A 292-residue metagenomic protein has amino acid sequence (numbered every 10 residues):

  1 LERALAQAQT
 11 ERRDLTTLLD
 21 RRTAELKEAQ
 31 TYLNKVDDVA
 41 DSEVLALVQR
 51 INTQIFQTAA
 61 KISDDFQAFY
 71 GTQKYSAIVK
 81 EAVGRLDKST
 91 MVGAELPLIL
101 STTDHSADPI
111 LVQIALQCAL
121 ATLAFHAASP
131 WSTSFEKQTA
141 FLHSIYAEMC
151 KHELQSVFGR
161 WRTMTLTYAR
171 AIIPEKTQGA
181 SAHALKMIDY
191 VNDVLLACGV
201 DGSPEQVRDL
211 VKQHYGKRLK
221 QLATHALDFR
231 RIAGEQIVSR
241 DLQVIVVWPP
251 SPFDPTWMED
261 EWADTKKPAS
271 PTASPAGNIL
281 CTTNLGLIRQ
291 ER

Functional and structural regions predicted by a protein language model:
R3-D260: Internal, charge-rich low-complexity segments
T167, W248-R292: Compact beta-sheet-dominated globular domain cores
